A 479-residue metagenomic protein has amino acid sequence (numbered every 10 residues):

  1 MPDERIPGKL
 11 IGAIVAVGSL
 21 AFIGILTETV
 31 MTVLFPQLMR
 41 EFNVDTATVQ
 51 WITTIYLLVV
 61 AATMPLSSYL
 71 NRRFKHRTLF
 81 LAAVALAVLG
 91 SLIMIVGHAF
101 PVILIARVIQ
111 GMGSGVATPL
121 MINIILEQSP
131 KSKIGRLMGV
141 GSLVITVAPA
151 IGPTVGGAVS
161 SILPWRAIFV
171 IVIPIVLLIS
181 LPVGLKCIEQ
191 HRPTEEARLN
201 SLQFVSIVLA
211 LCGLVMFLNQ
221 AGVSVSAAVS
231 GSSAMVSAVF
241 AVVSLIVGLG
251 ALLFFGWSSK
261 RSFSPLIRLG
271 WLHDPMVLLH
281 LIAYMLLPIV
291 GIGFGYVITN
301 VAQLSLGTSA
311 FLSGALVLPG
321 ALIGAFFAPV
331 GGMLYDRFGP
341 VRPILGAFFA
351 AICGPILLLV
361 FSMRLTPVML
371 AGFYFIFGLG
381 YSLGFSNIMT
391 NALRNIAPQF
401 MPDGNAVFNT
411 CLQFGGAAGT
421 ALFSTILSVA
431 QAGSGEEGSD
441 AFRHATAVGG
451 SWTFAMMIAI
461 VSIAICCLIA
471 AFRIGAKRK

Functional and structural regions predicted by a protein language model:
P2-G8, S132, S180-L211, V223-S237 (+2 more regions): Flexible interhelical linker loops that connect adjacent transmembrane helices in multi-pass membrane transporters
L10-L26, M31-F35, F42-F80, V84-G90 (+8 more regions): 12-transmembrane solute porter fold
T27, V49, A106-G113, L126 (+4 more regions): Residue-level micro-sites within transmembrane alpha helices that shape and flank functional polar/acidic positions
L57, M64, S68-L202: Helix-loop-helix hairpins in multi-pass membrane proteins, especially solute transporters
L92-I93, A158, C212, M216 (+1 more regions): Alpha-helical transmembrane segments of multipass membrane proteins
K131-K133, P398-Q399, G435-G438: Transmembrane-helix boundary and interhelical linker motifs in polytopic inner-membrane proteins
I173-R192, V208-V223, I246-R261, A464-I474: C-terminal membrane-cytosol helix-exit motif in multi-pass small-molecule transporters
N219-V229, S428-G435: Membrane-helix interface motif
